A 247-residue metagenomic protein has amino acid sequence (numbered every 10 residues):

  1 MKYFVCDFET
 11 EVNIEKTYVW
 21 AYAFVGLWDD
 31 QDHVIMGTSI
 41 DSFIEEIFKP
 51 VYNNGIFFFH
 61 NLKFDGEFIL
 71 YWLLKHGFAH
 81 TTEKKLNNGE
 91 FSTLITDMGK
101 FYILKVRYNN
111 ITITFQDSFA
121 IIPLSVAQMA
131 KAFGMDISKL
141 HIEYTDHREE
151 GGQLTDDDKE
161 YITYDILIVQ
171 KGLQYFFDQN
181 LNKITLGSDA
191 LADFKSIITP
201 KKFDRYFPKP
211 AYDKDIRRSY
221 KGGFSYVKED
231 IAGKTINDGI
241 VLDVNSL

Functional and structural regions predicted by a protein language model:
M1-K2, Y52-I56, I236-D238: Short coil/turn segments at beta-strand junctions that form active-site/ligand-binding loops
K2-E11, I240-L242: Two-metal-ion RNase H-like nuclease active-site motif
C6-F8, I40-P50, D97-K105, K221-K234 (+1 more regions): Short alpha-helical segments and helix-capping/turn motifs at coil-helix boundaries
T10-V12, K63, A120, S246: Short, glycine/acidic-enriched loop or turn micro-motifs at the edges of active sites
I14, R148-L247: Common nucleic-acid-contacting/processivity interface regions adjacent to the catalytic cores of nucleic-acid enzymes
I14-V34: RNase H-like nuclease fold core
I14-Y18, N61, G66-L73, G172-L173 (+1 more regions): A short acidic (Asp/Glu
D30-L154, E160-I168: Conserved DEDDh/DEDDy metal-dependent 3′-5′ exonuclease domain
